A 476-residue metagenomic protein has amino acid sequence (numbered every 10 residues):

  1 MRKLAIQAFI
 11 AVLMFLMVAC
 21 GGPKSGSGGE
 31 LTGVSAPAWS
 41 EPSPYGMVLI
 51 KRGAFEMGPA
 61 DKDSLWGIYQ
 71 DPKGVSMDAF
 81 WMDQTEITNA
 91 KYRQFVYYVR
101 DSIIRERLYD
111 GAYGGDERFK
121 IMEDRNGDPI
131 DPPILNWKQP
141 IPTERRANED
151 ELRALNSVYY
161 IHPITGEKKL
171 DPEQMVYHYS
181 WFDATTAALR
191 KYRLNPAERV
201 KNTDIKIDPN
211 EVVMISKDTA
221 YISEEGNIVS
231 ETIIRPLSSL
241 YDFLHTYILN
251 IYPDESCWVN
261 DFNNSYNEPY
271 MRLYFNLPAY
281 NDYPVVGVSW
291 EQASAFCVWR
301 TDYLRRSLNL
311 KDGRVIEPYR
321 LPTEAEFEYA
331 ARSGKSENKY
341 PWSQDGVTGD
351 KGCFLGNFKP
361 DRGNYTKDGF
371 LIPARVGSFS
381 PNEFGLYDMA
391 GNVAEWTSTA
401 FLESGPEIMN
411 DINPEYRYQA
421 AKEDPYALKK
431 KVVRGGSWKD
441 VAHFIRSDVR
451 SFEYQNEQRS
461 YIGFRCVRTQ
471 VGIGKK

Functional and structural regions predicted by a protein language model:
M1-F9: Bacterial N-terminal signal peptides that target proteins for export
V18-A19: C-terminal motif of bacterial Sec signal peptides marking the signal peptidase cleavage site
K24-G28, L49-I50, E56, D61 (+9 more regions): Functional-site microenvironments in short loops/helix caps that host divalent-cation chemistry
S25-P37: Short, low-complexity, disordered segments immediately C-terminal to signal peptides in bacterial exported proteins
W39-Q70: Post-signal-peptide N-terminal segment of Sec-exported extracytoplasmic proteins
F80, I87, F95-R105, C297-S307: Short capping motifs at secondary-structure boundaries
I104-P142: Acidic helix-start/capping segments at beta-turn-to-alpha-helix junctions
S460-K475: Short, structured beta-strand segments at or near domain termini in extracellular proteins/domains
